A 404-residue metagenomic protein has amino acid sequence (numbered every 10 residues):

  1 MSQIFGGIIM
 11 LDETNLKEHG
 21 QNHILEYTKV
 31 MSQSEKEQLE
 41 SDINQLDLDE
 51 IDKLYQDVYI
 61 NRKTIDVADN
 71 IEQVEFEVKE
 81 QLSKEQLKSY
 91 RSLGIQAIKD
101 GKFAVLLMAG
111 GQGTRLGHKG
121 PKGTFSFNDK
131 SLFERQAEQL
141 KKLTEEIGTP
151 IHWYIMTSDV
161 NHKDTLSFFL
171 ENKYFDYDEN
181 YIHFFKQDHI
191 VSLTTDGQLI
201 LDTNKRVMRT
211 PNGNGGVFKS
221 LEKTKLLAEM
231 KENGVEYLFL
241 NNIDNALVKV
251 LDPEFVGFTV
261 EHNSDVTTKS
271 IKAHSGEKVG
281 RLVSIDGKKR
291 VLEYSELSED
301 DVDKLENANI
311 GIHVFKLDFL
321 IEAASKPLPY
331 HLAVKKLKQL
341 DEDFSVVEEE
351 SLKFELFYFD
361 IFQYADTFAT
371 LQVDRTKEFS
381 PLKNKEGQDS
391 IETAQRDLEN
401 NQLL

Functional and structural regions predicted by a protein language model:
M1-I9: Short, Lys/Arg-enriched N-terminal segments with co-localized hydrophobic residues within the first ~10-30 amino acids
M10-D12, L297: Short amphipathic beta-strand starts and helix->beta connectors
D12-H183, V191, D202-P211, G215-F218 (+3 more regions): N-terminal glycine-rich phosphate-binding loop and ensuing alpha1 helix
G117-K119, K163-F169, T195, K249-P253 (+2 more regions): A short acidic (Asp/Glu
T157, K186-D188, Q372-D374: A general secondary-structure junction signal
Y174, E179-K278: Conserved beta-loop-beta/alpha segment of the NTase-like Rossmann-fold superfamily that binds/positions NTPs
G234-N242, L247-L251, V256-L404: Catalytic core of tubulin tyrosine ligase-like
